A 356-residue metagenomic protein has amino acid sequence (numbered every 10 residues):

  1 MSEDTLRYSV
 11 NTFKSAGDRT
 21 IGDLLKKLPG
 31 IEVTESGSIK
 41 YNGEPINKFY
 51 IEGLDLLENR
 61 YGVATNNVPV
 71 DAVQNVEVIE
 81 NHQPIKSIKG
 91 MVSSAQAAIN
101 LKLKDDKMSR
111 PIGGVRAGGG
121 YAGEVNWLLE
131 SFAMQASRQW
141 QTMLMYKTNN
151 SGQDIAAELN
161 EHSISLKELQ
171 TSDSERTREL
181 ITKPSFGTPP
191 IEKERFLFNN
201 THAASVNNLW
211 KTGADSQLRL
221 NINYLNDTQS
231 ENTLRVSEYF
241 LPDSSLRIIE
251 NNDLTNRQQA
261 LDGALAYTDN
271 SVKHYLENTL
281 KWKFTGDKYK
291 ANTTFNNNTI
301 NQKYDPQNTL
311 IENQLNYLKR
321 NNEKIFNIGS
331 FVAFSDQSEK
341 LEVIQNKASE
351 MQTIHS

Functional and structural regions predicted by a protein language model:
M1-G286, Q302-G329: Membrane-proximal, glycine/serine-rich, low-complexity loop/turn segments characteristic of large bacterial
L310, N327-Q337, N346-S356: Structural signature of Gram-negative outer-membrane beta-barrels, strongest in the C-terminal barrel of TonB-dependent
